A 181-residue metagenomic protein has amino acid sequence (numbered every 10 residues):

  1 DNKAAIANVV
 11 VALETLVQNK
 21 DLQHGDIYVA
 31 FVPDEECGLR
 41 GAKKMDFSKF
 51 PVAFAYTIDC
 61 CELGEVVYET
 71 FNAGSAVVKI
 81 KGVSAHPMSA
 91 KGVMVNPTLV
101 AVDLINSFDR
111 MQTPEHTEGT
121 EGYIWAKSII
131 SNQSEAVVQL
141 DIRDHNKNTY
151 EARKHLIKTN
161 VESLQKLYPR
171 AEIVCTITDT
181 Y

Functional and structural regions predicted by a protein language model:
D1, V9, I80-S89, S107-P114 (+1 more regions): A broadly tuned preference for mixed-charge, low-complexity surface segments
N2-E69, T117, Y123-K127, V138-D141 (+1 more regions): Acidic/histidine-rich catalytic neighborhood of metal-dependent amide-processing enzymes
K3, K91, K147-E151: Ordered, soluble secondary-structure elements with a strong preference for glycine-centered loop motifs and nearby
V9, V52-A90, M94-D103: Phosphate/diphosphate-binding glycine-rich loops and adjacent basic-rich segments that engage nucleotide
V29, A76-V78, L140, I177: A structural signal for short, well-ordered beta-strand segments
E35-G38, G82-S89, V138, T178-Y181: Active-site-proximal beta-alpha loop/turn segments in soluble metabolic enzymes
M45-S48, N72-A73, V95-N96, H155-T159: Short, solvent-exposed amphipathic alpha-helical segments in soluble enzyme and RNA/protein-processing domains
P97-Y181: Metal-dependent amide/peptide-bond hydrolase catalytic core, centered on the "pita-bread" metallohydrolase fold
